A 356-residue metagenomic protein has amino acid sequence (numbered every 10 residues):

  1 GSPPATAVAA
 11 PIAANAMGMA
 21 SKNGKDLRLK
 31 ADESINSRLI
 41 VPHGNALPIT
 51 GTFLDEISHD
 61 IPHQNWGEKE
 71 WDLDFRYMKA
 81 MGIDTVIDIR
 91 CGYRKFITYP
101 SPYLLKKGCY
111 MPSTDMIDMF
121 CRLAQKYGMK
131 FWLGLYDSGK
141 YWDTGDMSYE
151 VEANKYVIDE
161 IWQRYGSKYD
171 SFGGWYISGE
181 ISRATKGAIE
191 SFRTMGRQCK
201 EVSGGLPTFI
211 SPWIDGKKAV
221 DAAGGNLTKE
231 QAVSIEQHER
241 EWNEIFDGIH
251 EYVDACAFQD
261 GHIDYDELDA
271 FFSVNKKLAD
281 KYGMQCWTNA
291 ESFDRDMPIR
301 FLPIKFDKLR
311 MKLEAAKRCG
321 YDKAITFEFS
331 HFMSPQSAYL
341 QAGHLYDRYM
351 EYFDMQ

Functional and structural regions predicted by a protein language model:
G1-A20: N-terminal export signals
G24, R28-D84, I89-G92, T228 (+1 more regions): Boundary/entry segment of secreted carbohydrate-active catalytic domains
P62, R94-P112, G139-E150, R300-F301 (+1 more regions): Surface-exposed, active-site-proximal loop segments in enzymatic domains
E68-G139, A188-F209, A270-L278: Aromatic-lined substrate-binding rim segments of carbohydrate-active enzymes
V86, A257-Y265, M284-Q356: Substrate-binding cleft of secreted/luminal carbohydrate-active enzymes
M111-Y127, D146-G173, Q198, H238-I249 (+1 more regions): An active-site-proximal structural segment forming one wall of the substrate-binding cleft that immediately precedes
F131-E152, Y176-G179, T185, M195-H238 (+3 more regions): Aromatic-lined carbohydrate-recognition surfaces of secreted/lumenal glycan-active proteins
Y141-F172, I177-G205, I210-P212, A222 (+3 more regions): Active-site cleft segment of glycoside hydrolase catalytic domains centered on the general acid/base Glu
